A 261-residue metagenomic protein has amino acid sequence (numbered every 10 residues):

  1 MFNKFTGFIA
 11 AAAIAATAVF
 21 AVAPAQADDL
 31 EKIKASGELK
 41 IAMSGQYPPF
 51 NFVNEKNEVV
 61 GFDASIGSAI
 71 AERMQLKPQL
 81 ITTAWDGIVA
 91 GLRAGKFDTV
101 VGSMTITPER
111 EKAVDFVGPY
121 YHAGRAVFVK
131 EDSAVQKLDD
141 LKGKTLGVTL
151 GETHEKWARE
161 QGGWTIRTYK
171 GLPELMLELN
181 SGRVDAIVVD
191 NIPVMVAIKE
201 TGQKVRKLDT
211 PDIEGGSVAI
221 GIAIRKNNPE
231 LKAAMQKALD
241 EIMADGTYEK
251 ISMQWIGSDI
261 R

Functional and structural regions predicted by a protein language model:
D28-S103: Extracytoplasmic small-molecule ligand-binding "clamshell" domains of the periplasmic binding protein/Venus flytrap
L30, V129-L146: Flexible hinge/capping segments at coil-to-helix
G37-M43, L138-G151, T165: Short loop->beta-strand "edge-of-pocket" segments that line small-molecule binding or catalytic clefts across diverse
S65-R73, T145, L150-E152, S217-S258: Extended ligand-binding regions for polar small-molecule ligands
L80-A90, S133, E152, R167-S181 (+1 more regions): Short helix-initiation/N-cap motifs at beta->coil->alpha
G87, M104-K112, W157-E160, D185-G216: A ligand-binding cleft/hinge motif common to bilobed small-molecule-binding domains
H122-V129, M195, K199-L239, I256-R261: Periplasmic-binding protein-like
K156-Y169, V205-T210, Q236-R261: Ligand-binding clefts/hinges and TM-proximal coupling segments of bilobed small-molecule sensing domains
